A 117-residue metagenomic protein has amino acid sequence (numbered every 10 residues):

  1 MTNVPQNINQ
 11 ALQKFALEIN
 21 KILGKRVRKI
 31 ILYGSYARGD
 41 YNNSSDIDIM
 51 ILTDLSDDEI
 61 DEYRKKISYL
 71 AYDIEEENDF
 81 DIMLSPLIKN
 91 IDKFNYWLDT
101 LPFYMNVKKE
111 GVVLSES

Functional and structural regions predicted by a protein language model:
M1-K29, R38-N43, D54-S117: Catalytic core of pol beta-like nucleotidyltransferases
D48-L52: Short beta-strand->loop micro-motif that forms the acidic, two-metal-ion catalytic signature in nucleotide-processing
